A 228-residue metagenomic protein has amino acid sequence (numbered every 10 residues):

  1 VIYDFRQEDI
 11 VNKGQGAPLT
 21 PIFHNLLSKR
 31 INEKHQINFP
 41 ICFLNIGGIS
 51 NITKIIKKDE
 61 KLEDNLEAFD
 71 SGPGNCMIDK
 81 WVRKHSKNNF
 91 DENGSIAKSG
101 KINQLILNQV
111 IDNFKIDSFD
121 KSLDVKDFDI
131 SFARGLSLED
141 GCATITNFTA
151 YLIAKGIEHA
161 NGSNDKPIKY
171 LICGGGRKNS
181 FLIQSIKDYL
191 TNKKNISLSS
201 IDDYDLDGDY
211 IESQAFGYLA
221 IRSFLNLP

Functional and structural regions predicted by a protein language model:
V1-N25, C42-K115: Glycine-rich phosphate-binding loop plus the immediately following alpha-helix
Q7-G14, L66-A68, L136-D140, S200-G208: A short glycine/serine-rich beta->alpha loop
N25-N32, A150-N161, I221: Generic structural signal for well-ordered alpha-helical scaffold segments
I31-S50, N226-P228: Extended, charge-rich low-complexity interaction segments
I46-I49, K169-N179, S213: Glycine-rich beta-strand-to-loop/alpha-helix junction loops that act as flexible
K87-K169, S180-N192: A contiguous, well-structured pocket-lining segment that forms one wall/lid of small-molecule binding clefts in soluble
G175, S180-S200, D207: Extended hydrophobic/aromatic segments used for targeting, binding, or gating
S199-P228: Glycine-rich phosphate-binding/hydrolytic loop that grips phosphoryl groups
